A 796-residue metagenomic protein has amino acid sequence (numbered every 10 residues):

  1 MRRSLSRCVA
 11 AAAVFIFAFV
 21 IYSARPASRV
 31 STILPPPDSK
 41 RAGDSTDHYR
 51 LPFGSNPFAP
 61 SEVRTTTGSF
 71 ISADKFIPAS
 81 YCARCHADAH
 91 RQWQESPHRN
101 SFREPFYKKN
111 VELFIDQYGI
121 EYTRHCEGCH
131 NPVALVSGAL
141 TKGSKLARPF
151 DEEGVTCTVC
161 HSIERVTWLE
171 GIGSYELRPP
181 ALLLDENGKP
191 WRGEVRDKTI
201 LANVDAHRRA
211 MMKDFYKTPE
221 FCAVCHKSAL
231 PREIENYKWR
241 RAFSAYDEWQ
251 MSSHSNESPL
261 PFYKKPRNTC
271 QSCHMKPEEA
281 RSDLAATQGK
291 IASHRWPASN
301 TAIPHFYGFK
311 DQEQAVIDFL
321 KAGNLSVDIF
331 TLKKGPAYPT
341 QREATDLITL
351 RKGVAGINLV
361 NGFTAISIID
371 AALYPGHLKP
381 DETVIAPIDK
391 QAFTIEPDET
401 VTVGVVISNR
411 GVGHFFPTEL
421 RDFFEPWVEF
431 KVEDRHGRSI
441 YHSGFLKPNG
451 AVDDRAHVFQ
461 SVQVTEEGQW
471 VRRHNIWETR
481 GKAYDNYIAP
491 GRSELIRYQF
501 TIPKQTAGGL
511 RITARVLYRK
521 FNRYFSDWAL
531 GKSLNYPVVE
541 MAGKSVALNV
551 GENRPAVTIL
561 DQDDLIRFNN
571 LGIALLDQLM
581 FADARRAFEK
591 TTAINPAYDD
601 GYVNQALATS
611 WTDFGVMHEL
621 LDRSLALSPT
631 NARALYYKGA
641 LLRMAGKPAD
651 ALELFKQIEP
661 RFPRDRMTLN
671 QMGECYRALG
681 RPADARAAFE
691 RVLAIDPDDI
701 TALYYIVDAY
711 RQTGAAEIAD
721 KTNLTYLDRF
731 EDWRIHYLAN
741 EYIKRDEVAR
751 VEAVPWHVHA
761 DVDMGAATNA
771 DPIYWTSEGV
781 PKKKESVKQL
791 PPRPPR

Functional and structural regions predicted by a protein language model:
F19-S31: Bacterial Sec-dependent signal peptides at the C-terminal "C-region" and cleavage site
R29-A73, A89-Y122, G138-P490, I496-T506 (+1 more regions): Primarily the internal scaffold of c-type cytochrome electron-transfer domains, especially repeated/multiheme c-type
L565, D599-D600, A632-R633, R666-M667 (+1 more regions): Helix-start (N-cap) detector for alpha-helical repeat units in TPR-like alpha-solenoids, especially tetratricopeptide
Q578-K590, T609-R623, T630, M644-Q657 (+4 more regions): Structural signature of tandem alpha-helical TPR/SEL1-like repeats, specifically the intra-repeat loop/turn
I594, L627, P660-F662, I695 (+2 more regions): Structural marker of alpha-solenoid helical repeat scaffolds
I718-R796: Terminal, low-structured helical/coil segments at or just beyond the last alpha-helical repeat
